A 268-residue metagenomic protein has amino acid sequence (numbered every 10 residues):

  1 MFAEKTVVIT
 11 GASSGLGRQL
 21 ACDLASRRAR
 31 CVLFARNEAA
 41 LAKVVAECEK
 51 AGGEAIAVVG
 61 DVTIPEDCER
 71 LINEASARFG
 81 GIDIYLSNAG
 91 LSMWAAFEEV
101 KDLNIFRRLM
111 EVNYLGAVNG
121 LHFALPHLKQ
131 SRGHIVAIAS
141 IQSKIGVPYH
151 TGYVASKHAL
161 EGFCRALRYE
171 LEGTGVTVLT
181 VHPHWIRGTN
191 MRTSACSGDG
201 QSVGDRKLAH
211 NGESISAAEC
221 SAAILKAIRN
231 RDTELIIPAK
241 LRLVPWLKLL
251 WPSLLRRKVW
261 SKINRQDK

Functional and structural regions predicted by a protein language model:
S13-S14: Conserved glycine-rich cofactor-binding loop
R27-V44: Conserved glycine-rich Rossmann-like NAD(P)H-binding loop of the short-chain dehydrogenase/reductase
E38, V59-R70, L103: The beta1-alpha1 cofactor-binding region of Rossmann-like NAD(H)/NADP(H)-dependent oxidoreductases
S92-R107, Y149-G152: Conserved mid-core segment of classical short-chain dehydrogenase/reductases
L121, S156: Active-site helix of classical SDR
S140: Residue(s) in the substrate-gating loop at a strand-loop-helix junction that position the organic substrate next
G173-A239: SDR active-site lid
